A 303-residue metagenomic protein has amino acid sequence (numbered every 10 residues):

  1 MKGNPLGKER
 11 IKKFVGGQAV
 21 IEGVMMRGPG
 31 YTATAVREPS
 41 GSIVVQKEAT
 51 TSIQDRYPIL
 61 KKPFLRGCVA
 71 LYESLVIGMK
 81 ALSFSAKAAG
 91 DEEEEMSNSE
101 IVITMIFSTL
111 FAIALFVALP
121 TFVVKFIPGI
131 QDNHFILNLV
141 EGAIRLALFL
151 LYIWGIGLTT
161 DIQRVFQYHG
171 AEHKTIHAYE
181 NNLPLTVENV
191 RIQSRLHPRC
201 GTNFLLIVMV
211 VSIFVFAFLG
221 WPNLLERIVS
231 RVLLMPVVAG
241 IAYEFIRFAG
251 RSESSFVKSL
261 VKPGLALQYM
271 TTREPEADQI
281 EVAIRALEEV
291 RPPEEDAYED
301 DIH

Functional and structural regions predicted by a protein language model:
M1-S83: Divalent-cation
N4-G16, V20, V24-M26, G30 (+5 more regions): Polar-ligand-bearing catalytic/cofactor-coordination segments of membrane-embedded or membrane-tethered inner-membrane
T51, P58, L71, G78-S99 (+6 more regions): Multi-pass alpha-helical transmembrane bundle typical of ion/small-solute transporters and intramembrane aspartyl
P63-A86, R251-M270: A transmembrane-helix-recognition feature enriched in membrane-embedded lipid enzymes and envelope glyco-/phospholipid
K80-A88, T109-N133, V208-S230, A239 (+1 more regions): Juxtamembrane "helix exit" motif at the C-terminal ends of alpha-helical transmembrane segments in multi-pass membrane
M96, E100-T104, D132-I144, E226-S230 (+2 more regions): Membrane-interface starts of transmembrane alpha-helices
E100-F116, H197-V208: Select subsegments of transmembrane alpha-helices in polytopic membrane proteins, especially boundary-proximal
A112-V117, E141, R145-F149, I153-G157 (+3 more regions): Alpha-helical transmembrane segments of multi-pass membrane proteins
